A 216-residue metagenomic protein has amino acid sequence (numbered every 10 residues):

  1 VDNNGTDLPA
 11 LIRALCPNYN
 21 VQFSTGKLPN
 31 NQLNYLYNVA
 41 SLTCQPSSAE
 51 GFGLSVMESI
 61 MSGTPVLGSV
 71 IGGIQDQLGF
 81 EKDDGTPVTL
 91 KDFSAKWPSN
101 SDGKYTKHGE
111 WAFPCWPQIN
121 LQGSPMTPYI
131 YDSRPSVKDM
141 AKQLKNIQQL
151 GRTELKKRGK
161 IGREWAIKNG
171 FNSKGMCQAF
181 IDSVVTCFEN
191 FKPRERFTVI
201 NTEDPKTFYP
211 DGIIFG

Functional and structural regions predicted by a protein language model:
G5-N31, D84, S94: Nucleotide-activated donor-binding/catalytic signature segment of Leloir-type glycosyltransferases, i.e., the conserved
N34-A40: Short alpha-helical donor nucleotide-sugar binding micro-motif in glycosyltransferases
S41, G63, V70: A short alpha->beta transition loop at the rim of the catalytic pocket in nucleotide-sugar-dependent
S48: Aromatic "clamp/platform" in nucleotide-sugar-dependent glycosyltransferases that forms part of the donor/acceptor
G53-V56, I74: Short glycine/serine-rich donor-binding loops of glycosyltransferases
P65-G68, L78, G85-D92: Short hydrophobic beta-strand element within catalytic cores of glycosyltransferases and related nucleotide-activated
T106-G216: C-terminal amphipathic helix plus adjacent low-complexity, charged tail appended to glycosyltransferase catalytic
